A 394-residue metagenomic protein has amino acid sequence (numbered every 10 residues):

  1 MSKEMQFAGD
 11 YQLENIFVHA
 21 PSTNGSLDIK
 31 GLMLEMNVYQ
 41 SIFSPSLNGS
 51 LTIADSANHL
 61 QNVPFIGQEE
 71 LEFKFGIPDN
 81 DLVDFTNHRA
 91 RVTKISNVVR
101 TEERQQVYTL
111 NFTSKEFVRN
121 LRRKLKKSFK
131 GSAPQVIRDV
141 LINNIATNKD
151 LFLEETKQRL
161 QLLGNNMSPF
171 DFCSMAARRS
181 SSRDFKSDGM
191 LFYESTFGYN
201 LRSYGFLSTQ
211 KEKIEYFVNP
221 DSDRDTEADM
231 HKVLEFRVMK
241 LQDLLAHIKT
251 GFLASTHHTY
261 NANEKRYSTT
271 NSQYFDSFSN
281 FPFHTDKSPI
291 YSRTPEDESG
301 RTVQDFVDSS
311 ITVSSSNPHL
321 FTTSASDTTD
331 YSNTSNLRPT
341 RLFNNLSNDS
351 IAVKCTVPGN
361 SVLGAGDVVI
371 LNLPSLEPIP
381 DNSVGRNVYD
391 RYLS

Functional and structural regions predicted by a protein language model:
M1-R122: Assembly/oligomerization scaffold segments
M36-F65, D223-S394: An acidic/polar, Gly/Ser/Thr-rich interaction patch typically located in mid-to-C-terminal regions of proteins
Q61-K74, R122-F129, Y216, A365-L373: Extended Gly/Ser/Thr-rich low-complexity repeat segments, especially those forming or decorating extracellular
V107-L110, S114-E116, F152-A246: Short beta-strand-centered interaction patches in the first periplasmic/extracellular domains of large envelope
N120, I137-G164: N-terminal export/assembly leaders
S132-V136, M167-S168: Short, structural beta-strand-to-alpha-helix junction motif
P134-R138, C173-S174: Extracytoplasmic/secreted envelope proteins and their assembly/folding machinery, especially bacterial periplasmic
L141-A146, A177-S182, L371: Sec-exported extracytoplasmic/periplasmic mature domains
